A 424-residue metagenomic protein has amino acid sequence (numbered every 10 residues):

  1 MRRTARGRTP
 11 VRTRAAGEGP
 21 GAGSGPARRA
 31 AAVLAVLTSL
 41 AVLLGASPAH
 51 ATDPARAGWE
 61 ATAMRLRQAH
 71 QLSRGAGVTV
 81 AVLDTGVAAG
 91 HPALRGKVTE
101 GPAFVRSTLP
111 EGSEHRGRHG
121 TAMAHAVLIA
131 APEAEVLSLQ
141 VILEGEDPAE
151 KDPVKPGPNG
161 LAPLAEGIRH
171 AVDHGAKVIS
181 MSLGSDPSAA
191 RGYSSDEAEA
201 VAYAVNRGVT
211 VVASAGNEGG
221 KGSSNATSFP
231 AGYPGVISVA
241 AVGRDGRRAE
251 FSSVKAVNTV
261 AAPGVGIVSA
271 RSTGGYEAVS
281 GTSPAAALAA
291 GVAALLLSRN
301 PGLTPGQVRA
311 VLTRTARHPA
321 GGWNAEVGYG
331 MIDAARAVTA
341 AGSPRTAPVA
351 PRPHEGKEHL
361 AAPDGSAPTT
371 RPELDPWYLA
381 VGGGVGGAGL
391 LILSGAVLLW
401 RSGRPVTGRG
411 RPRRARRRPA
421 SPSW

Functional and structural regions predicted by a protein language model:
R2-G7, V11-R14, S24-G77, P92: Protease zymogen maturation seam
R2-V36, R371-A388, L398-R404: N-terminal export and membrane-targeting signals
A5, G302-V397, R413-W424: C-terminal subdomain of the subtilisin-like protease fold in secreted/lumenal serine endopeptidases
A41-G58, T369-L379, L398-T407: C-terminal region of N-terminal signal peptides and the immediate post-cleavage residues of exported proteins
L66, S214-V236, A240-V257, S269-G281 (+1 more regions): Active-site-adjacent substrate-recognition loops and nearby beta-strands within hydrolase catalytic domains
H70-V80, V87-E100, E111-G157, V254-V257 (+1 more regions): Subtilisin-like serine protease catalytic core
V127, G264-I332: Hydrolase catalytic cores
E146-F229: Substrate-binding/access-modulating region of protease and related hydrolase catalytic domains
